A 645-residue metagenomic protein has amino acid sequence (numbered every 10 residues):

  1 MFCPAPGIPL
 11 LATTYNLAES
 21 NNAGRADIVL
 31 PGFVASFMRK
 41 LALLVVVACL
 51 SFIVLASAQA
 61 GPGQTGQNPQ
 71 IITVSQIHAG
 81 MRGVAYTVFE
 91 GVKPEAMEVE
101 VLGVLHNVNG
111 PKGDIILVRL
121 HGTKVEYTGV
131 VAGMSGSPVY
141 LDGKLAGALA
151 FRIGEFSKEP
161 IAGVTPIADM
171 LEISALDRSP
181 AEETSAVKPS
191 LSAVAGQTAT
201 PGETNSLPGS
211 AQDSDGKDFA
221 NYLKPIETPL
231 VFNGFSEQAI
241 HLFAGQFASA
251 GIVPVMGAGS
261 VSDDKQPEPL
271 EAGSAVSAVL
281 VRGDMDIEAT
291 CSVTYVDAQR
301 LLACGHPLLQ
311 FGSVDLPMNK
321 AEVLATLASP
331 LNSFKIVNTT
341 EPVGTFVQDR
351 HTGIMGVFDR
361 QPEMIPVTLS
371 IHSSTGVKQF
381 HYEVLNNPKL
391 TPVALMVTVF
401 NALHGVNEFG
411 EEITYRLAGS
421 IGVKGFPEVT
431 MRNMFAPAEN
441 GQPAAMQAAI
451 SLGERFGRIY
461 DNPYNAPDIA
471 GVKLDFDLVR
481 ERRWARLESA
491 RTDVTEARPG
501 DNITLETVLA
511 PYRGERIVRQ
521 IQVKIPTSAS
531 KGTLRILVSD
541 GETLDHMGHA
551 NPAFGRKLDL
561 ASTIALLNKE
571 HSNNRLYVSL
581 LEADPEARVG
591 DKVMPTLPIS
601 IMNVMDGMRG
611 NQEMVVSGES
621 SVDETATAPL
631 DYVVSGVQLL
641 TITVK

Functional and structural regions predicted by a protein language model:
L11-A12, A23-G24, L30-V34: Intrinsically disordered, low-complexity segments enriched in serine/proline and basic residues
G32-V45: Bacterial N-terminal signal peptides that target proteins for export
L44-V54: Bacterial N-terminal signal peptides
A56-K645: Terminal presequence/propeptide segments associated with secretion/organelle targeting and zymogen/polyprotein
